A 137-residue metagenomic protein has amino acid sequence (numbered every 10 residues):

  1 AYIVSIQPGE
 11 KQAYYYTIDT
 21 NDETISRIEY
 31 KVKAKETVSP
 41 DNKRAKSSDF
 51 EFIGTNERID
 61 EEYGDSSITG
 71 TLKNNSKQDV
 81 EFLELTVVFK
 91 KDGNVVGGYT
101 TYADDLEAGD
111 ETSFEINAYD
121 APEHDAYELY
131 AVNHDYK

Functional and structural regions predicted by a protein language model:
A1-T17, V95-A118, E123, K137: A cross-kingdom feature marking solvent-exposed beta-strand/loop segments within repeated, beta-rich binding/scaffold
I18-D60, V96-T100, N117-K137: Terminal connector regions
G64-I68: Structural beta-strand segments of beta-rich domains
L72-K77: Asparagine-centered strand-capping/turn motif at beta-strand->loop junctions
F82-F89: Short, structured motif recognition centered on aromatic/hydrophobic residues
D92: LysM (lysin motif) carbohydrate-binding repeats in extracellular/periplasmic proteins that recognize
